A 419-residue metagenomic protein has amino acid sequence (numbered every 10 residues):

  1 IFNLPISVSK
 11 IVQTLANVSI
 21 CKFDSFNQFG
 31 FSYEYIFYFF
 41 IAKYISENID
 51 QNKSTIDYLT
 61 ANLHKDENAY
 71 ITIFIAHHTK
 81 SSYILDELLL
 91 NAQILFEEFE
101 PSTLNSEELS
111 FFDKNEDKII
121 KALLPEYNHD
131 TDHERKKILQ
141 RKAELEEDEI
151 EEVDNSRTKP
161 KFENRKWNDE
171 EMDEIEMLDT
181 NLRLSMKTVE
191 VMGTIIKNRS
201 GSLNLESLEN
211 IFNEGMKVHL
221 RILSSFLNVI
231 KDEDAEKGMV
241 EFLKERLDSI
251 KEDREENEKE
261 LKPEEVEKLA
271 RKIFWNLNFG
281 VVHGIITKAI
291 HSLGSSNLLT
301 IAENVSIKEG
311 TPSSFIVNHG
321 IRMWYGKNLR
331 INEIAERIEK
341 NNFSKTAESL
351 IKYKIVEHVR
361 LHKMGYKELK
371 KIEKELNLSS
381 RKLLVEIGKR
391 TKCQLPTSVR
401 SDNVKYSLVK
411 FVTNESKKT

Functional and structural regions predicted by a protein language model:
I1, Y35-Y38, A42, L182-G193: Generic hydrophobic, helix-prone segments enriched in Leu/Val/Ile
F2-N62: C-terminal leucine-rich, beta-strand-based interaction scaffolds used for sensing/assembly
D24, G30, Y38-I41, I45 (+14 more regions): An almost-null, non-specific background feature that weakly reflects generic protein context rather than any particular
Y33, H133-F162, K374, L395-S398 (+1 more regions): Polar low-complexity intrinsically disordered regions
Y33-Y38, Y44, Y58, Y70 (+6 more regions): Sequence-level detector for tyrosine residue identity
I36-F40, S46-E47, S81, S106 (+7 more regions): Residue-level detector of solvent-exposed, low-hydrophobicity positions
E47-L243: Hydrophobic repeat-domain scaffold segments
E206-T419: Charge-dense, extended regions
